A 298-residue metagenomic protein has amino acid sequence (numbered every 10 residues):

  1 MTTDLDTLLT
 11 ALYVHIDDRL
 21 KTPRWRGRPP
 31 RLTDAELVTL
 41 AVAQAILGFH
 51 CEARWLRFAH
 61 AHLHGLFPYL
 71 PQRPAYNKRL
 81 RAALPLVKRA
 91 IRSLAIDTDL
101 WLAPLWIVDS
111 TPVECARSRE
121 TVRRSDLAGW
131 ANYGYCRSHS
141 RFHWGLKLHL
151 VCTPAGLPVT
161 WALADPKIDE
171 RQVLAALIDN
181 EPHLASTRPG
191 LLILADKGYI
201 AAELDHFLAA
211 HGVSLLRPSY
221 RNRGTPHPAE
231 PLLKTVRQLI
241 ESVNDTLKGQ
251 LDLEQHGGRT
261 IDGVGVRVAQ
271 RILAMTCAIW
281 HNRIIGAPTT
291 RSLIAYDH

Functional and structural regions predicted by a protein language model:
M1-H298: Short alpha-helical elements
